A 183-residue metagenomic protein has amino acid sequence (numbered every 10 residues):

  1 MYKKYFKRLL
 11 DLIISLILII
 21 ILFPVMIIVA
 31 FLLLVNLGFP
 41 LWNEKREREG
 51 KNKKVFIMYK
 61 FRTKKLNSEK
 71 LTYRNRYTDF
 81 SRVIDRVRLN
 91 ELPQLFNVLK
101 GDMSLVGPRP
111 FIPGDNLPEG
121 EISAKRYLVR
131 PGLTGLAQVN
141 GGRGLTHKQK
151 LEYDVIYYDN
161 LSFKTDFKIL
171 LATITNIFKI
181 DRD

Functional and structural regions predicted by a protein language model:
M1-K65, I169-D183: A hydrophobic, helix-centered structural microdomain
Y2-Y5, L12, Y127-D183: C-terminal terminal-structure detector
K4, K53, D79, Q94 (+2 more regions): Amphipathic alpha-helical recognition patches that constitute DNA-binding helices
L22, R48-K51, L99, L105 (+1 more regions): Short glycine/serine/threonine-biased micro-segments
V29, N43-E44, V106-P108, G114 (+4 more regions): Short, hydrophobic secondary-structure boundary micro-motifs
L41-R82, L133-Y153: Short, glycine-rich, amphipathic interfacial segments at transmembrane boundaries or analogous
L71-R130: A short, structured surface patch at a secondary-structure boundary
